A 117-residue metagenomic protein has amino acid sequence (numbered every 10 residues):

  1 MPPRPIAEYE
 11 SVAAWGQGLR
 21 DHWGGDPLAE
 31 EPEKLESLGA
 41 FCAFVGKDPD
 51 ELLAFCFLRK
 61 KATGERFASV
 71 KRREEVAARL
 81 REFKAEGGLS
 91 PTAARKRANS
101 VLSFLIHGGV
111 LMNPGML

Functional and structural regions predicted by a protein language model:
M1-E10: Acidic, low-complexity proline/glycine-rich segments
G16-A29, L35-L117: N-terminal core-binding DNA-recognition domain of tyrosine recombinases/integrases
